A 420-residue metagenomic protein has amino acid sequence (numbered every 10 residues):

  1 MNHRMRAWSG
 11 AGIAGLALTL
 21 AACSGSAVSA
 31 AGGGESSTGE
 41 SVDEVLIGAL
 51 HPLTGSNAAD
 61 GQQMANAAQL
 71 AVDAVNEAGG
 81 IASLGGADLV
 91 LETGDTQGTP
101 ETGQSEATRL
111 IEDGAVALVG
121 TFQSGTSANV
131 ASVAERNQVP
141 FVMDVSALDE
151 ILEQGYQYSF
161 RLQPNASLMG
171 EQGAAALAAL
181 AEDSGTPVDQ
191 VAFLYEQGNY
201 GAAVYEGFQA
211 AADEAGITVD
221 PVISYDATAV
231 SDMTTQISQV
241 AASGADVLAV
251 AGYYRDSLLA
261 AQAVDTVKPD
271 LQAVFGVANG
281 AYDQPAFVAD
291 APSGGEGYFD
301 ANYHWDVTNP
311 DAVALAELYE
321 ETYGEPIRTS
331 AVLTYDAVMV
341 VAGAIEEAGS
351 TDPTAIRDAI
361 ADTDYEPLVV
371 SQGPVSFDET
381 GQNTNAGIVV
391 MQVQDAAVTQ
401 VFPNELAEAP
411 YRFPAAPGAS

Functional and structural regions predicted by a protein language model:
M1-L46, E77, P417-S420: Short, low-complexity disordered leader/linker segments with a strong preference for bacterial N-terminal type II
G32, T38-E44, G48-Q69, G94-E101 (+3 more regions): Extracytoplasmic "Venus flytrap"
G33-E35, A59-Q63, I81-E153, L162 (+2 more regions): Beta-alpha junction/loop-to-helix N-cap segments that form part of ligand/metal-binding clefts
V45, A67-L91, E214-I217: Signal peptide-proximal N-terminal region of secreted/periplasmic/extracellular or secretory-lumen proteins
A49, L110-Q123, V142-D144, Q190-L194 (+4 more regions): Periplasmic-binding protein-like
S105, E150, Q157-V267, D306-P310 (+1 more regions): Extracellular/periplasmic Venus flytrap/periplasmic-binding protein
V264-Y335, N404-A419: Extracellular/periplasmic periplasmic-binding protein-like sensory domains
E321, I327-R328, G343-V398: Segments of small-molecule ligand-sensing domains
